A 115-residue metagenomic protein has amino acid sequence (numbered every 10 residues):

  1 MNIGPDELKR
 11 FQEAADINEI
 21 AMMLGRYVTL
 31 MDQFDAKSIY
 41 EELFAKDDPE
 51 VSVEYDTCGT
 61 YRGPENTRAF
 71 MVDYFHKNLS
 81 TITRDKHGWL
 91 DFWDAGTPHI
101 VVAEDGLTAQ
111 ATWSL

Functional and structural regions predicted by a protein language model:
M1-S38, E42-K46: Short, low-complexity N-terminal intrinsically disordered segments enriched in polar/charged residues
K37-S114: A solvent-exposed, acidic/Ser-Thr-rich amphipathic alpha-helical stretch
